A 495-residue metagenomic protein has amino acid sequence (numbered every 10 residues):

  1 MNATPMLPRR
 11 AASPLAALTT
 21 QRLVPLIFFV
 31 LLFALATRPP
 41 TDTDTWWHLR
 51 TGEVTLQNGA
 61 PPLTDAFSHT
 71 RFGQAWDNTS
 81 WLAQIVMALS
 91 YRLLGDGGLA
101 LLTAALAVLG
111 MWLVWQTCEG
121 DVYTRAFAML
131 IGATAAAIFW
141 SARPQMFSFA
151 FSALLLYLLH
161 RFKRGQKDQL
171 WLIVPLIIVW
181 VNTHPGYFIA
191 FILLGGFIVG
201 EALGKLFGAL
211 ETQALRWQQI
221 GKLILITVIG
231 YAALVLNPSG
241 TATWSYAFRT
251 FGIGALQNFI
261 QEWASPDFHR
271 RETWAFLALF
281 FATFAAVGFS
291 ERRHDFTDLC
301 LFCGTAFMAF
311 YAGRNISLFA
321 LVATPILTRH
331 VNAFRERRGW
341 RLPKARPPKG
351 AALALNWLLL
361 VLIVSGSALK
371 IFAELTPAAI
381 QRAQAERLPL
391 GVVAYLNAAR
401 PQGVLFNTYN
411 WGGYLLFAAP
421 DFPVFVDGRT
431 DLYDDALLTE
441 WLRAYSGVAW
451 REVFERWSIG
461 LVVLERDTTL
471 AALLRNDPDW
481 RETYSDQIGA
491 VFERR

Functional and structural regions predicted by a protein language model:
L32, G132-A137, Y157, L170-P185 (+2 more regions): Membrane-interface alpha helices of multi-pass inner-membrane proteins
D77-L89, S245-A278: Juxtamembrane membrane-water interface segments that cap and precede transmembrane helices
L101-E119: Transmembrane-helix motifs of polytopic, lipid-linked glycan transferases
W140-F147: Short acidic/glycine- and proline-prone juxtamembrane loop motifs at membrane-interface regions of multi-pass membrane
L155-L170, A285-S290: Membrane-interface transmembrane helices that cradle and orient dolichyl/undecaprenyl
G339-A398, N410-G412, G428-T430, E440 (+1 more regions): Membrane-proximal, lumen/periplasm-facing interface regions of secretory-pathway glyco- and lipid-modifying enzymes
N397-D435, G460-R466, F492: Short periplasmic/luminal acceptor-recognition loop of GT-C membrane glycosyltransferases, typified by
L438-V491: Periplasmic/luminal catalytic loop of GT-C fold multi-pass membrane glycosyltransferases that transfer sugars from
